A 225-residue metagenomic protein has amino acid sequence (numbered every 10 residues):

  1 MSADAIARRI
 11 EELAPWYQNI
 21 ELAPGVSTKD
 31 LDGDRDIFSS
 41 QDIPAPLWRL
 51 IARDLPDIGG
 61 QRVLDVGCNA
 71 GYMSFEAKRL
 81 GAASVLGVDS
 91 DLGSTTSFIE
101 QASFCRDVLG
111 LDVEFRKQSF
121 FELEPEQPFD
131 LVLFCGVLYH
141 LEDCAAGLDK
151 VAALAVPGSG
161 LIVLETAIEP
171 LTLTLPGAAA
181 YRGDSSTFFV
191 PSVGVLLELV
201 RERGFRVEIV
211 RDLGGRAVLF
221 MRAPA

Functional and structural regions predicted by a protein language model:
S40-G59, E76: Conserved alpha-helix/loop element of class I SAM-dependent methyltransferases that forms part of the SAM/SAH-binding
N69: Conserved glycine-rich SAM-binding loop
Y72, E76-E114: Class I SAM-dependent methyltransferase SAM/SAH-binding core
L133: A conserved beta-strand element that flanks and buttresses the S-adenosyl-L-methionine
L141-V151: A short, conserved alpha-helix within the catalytic core of class I
G158-A167: Conserved beta-strand signature within the Rossmann-like core of class I S-adenosyl-L-methionine
A167-T187: Short, glycine-/aromatic-enriched active-site segment of Class I SAM-dependent methyltransferases
T187-R203: Short alpha-helix
